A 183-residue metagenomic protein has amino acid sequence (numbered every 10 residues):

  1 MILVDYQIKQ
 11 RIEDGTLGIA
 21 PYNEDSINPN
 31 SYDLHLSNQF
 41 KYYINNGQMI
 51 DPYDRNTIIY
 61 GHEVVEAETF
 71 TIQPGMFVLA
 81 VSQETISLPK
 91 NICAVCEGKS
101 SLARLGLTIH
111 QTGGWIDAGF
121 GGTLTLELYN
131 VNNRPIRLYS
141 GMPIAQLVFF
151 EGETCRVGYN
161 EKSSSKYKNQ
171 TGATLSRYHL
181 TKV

Functional and structural regions predicted by a protein language model:
M1-V183: DUTPase catalytic domain/fold
